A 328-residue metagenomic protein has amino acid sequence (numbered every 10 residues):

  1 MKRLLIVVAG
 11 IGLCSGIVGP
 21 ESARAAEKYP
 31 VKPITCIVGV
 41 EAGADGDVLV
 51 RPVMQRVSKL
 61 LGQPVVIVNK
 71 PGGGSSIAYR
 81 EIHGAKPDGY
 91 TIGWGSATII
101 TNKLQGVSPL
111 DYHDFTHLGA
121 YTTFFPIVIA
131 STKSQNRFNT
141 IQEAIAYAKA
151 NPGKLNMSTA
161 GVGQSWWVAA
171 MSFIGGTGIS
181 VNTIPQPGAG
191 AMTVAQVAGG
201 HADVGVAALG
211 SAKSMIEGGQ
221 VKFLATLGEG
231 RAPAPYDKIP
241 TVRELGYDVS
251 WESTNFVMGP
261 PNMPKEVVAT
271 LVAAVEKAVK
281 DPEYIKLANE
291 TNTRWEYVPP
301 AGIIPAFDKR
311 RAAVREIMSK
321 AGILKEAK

Functional and structural regions predicted by a protein language model:
M1-V31, K325-K328: Short, low-complexity disordered leader/linker segments with a strong preference for bacterial N-terminal type II
R24-D114, K154, T177-V206, M215 (+2 more regions): N-terminal (or domain-start) structured segment
E41-G43, A97, T132-R137, A160-Q164 (+5 more regions): Short coil/turn segments
A44, V48, G73, Q164 (+6 more regions): Soluble non-cytosolic domains of exported or imported proteins
K59, E81-Y90, K103-M192, V242 (+1 more regions): Hinge/capping helix and adjacent helix->loop/strand transition within the periplasmic-binding protein
A97-V107, W167-G176, D203-D237: A ligand-binding cleft/hinge motif common to bilobed small-molecule-binding domains
T123, S211-K280, K309-A312, I317 (+1 more regions): C-terminal lobe and pocket-closing loops of periplasmic/extracytoplasmic Venus-flytrap solute-binding proteins
A269, K280, I285-A306: Mature extracytoplasmic/periplasmic domains
